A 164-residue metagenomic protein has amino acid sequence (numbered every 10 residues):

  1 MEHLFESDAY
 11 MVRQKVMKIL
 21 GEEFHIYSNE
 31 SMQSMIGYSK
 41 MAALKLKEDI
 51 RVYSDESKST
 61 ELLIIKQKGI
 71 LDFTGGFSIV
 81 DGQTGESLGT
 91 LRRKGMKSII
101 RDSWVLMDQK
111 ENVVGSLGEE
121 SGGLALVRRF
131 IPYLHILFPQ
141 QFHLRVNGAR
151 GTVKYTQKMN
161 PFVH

Functional and structural regions predicted by a protein language model:
M1-H164: Intrinsically disordered, low-complexity proline/glycine-rich segments
